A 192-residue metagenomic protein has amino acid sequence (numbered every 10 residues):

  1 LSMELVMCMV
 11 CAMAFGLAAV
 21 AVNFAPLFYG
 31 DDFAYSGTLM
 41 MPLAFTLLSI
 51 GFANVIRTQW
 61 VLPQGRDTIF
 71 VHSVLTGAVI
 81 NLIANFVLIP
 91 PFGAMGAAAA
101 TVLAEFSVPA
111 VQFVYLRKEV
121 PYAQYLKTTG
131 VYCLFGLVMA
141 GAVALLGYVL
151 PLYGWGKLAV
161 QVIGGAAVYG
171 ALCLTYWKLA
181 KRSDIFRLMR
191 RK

Functional and structural regions predicted by a protein language model:
L1-L75: Specific pore-lining/lateral-gate transmembrane helices of multi-pass inner-membrane transport and insertion machines
L5-L17, S73-G77, P91, M95-L116 (+2 more regions): Short alpha-helical transmembrane segments in multi-pass integral membrane proteins
Y35-L39, Q124, T128-Y132, G136 (+1 more regions): Residue-level signature of transmembrane alpha-helical entry/exit and packing/kink sites in multi-pass membrane
I56-I83, M95-V102, G130-V131: Alpha-helical transmembrane segments of multi-pass membrane transporters/permeases
R57-G65, F113-T128: Alpha-helical transmembrane segments
V61-L62, I89, G147: Helix-capping/transition residues at the boundaries of transmembrane alpha-helices and the short helical linkers
L82-F86, L137-L152: Hydrophobic alpha-helical transmembrane segments in multi-pass integral membrane proteins
A144-K192: Membrane-proximal transmembrane or re-entrant/amphipathic helices at the cytosolic face
